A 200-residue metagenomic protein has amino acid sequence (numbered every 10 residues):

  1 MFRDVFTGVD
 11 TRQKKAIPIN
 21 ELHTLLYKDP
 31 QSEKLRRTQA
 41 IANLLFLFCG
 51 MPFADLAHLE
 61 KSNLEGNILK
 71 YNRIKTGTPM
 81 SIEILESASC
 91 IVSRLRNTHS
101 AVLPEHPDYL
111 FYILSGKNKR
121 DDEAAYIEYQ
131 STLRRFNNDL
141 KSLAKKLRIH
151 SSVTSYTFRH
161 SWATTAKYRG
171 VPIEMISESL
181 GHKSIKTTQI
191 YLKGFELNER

Functional and structural regions predicted by a protein language model:
M1-F53, A57: Basic, Lys/Arg- and aromatic-enriched nucleic-acid-binding interface segment
G8, A16, R73-G77, K117 (+1 more regions): Catalytic-site neighborhood detector that most strongly recognizes the C-terminal catalytic loop/helix of tyrosine
L22, L85-H150: Active-site/catalytic core of tyrosine-dependent DNA strand-transfer enzymes
P30-S32, K70-E83, E123-T132, S151-V153: Short, contiguous acidic/charged loop-to-helix segments that flank catalytic cores in large enzymes
Q31-E33, N137-E178: Short, basic (Lys/Arg/His-rich) helix/loop patches that form interaction surfaces in the mid-to-C-terminal regions
H58-S93: Conserved tyrosine-mediated DNA breakage-rejoining catalytic core shared by Y-recombinases
S62-I68, I149-S151, V171-L192: Short, polar N-cap/turn motifs at the start of nucleic acid-interacting alpha helices
E83-E86, L95, K193-R200: DNA/chromatin major-groove-contacting recognition/catalytic segments
